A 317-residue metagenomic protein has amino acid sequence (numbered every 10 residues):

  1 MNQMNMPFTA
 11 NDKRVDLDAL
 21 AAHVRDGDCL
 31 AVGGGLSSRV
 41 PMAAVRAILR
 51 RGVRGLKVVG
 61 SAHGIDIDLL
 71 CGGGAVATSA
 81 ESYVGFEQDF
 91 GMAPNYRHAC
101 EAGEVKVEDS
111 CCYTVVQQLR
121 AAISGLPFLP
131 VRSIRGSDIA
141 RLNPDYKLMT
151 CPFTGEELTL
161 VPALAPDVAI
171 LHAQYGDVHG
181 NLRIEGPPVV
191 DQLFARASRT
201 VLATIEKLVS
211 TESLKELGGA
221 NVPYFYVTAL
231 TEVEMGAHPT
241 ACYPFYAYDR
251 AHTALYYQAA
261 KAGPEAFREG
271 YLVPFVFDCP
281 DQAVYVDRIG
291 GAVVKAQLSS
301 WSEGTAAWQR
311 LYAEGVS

Functional and structural regions predicted by a protein language model:
N2-S317: Conserved alpha/beta enzyme-core scaffold
